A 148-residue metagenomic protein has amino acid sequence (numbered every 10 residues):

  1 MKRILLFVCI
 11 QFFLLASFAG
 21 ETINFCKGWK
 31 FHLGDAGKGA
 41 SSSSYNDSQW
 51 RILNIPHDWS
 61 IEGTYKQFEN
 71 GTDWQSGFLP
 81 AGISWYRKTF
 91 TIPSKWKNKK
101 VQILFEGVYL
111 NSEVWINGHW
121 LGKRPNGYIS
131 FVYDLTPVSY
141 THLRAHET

Functional and structural regions predicted by a protein language model:
K2-F7: Sec-dependent signal peptide recognition, specifically the positively charged N-region followed immediately by
Q11, A16-G71, T91: Accessory carbohydrate-binding/adhesion or oligomerization-edge regions at the termini of glycan-active proteins
L14, A145-T148: Short, small-residue-biased leader/transition segments that mark boundaries at the very start of proteins
I23-K27, H32-A36, S76, A81-R144: Accessory beta-strand-rich segments of carbohydrate-active enzymes
